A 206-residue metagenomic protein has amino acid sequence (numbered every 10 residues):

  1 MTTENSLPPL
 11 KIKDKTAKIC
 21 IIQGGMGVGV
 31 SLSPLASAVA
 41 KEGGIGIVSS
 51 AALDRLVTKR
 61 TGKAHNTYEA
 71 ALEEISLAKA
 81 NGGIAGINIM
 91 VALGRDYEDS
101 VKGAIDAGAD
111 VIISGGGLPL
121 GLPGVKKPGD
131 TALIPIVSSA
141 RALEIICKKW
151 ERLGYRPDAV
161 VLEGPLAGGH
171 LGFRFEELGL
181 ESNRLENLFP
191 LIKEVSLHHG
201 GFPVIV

Functional and structural regions predicted by a protein language model:
T2-G200: Active-site entrance/lid segments in N-terminal catalytic domains of soluble metabolic enzymes
P203-V206: Glycine-rich beta-strand-to-loop/alpha-helix junction loops that act as flexible
